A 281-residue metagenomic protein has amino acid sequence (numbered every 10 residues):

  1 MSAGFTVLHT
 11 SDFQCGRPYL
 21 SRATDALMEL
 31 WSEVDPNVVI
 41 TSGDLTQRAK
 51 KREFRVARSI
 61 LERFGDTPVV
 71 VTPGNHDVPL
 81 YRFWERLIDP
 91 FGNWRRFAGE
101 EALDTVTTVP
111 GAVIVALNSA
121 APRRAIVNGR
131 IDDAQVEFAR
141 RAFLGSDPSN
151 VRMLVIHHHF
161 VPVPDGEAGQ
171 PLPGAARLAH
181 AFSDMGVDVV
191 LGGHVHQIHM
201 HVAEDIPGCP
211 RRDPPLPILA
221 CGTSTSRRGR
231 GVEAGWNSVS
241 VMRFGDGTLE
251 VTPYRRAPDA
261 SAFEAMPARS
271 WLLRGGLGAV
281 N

Functional and structural regions predicted by a protein language model:
M1-L8, V106-A116, L144-V151, D213-P217 (+1 more regions): Beta-strand-turn-beta hairpins that frame and shape the catalytic cleft of phosphate-ester-processing enzymes
M1-R63, Y81, A102, F138: N-terminal active-site segment of His-dependent metallophosphoesterases
H9-S11, V38-D44, P68-N75, N118 (+3 more regions): Active-site neighborhood of phospho(di)ester-bond hydrolases with catalytic His/Asp-centered motifs
G16-Y19, Q47-R52, V56, N75-R86 (+4 more regions): Active-site environment of divalent metal-dependent phosphoester hydrolases
R55-F138, A181-S183, R212: Extended active-site neighborhood of metal-dependent phosphoesterases/phosphodiesterases
F143, D147-V163: Short acidic, glycine-rich surface-loop motifs adjacent to enzyme active sites
E167-G245: Conserved beta-sheet core of the metallophosphoesterase superfamily
R243-N281: A short C-terminal boundary segment appended to hydrolase-like catalytic domains
